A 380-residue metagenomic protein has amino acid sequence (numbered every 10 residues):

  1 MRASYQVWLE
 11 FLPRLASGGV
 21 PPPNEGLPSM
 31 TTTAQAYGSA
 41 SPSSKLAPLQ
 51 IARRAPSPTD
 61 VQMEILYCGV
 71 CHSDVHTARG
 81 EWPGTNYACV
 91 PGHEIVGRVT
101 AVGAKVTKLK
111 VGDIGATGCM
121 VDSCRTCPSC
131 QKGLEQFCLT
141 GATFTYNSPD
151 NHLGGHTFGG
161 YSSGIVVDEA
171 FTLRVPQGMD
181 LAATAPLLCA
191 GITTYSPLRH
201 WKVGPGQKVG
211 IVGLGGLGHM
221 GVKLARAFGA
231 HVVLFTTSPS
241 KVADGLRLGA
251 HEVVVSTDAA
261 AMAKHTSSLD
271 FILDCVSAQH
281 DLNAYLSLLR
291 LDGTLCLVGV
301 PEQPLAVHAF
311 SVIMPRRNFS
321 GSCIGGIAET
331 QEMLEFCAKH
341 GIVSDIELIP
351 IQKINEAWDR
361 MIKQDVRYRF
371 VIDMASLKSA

Functional and structural regions predicted by a protein language model:
R2-V96, A101, S163-V167, V253 (+1 more regions): Short N-terminal strand-loop motif that marks the start of NAD(P)H/FAD-dependent oxidoreductase cofactor-binding domains
T31-A34, I327-A380: C-terminal hydrophobic helical "lid"/dimerization subdomain of Rossmann-like NAD(P)H-dependent oxidoreductases
R54-C68, E81-Q131, Q136, F158 (+1 more regions): Glycine-rich beta-strand-centered segment in the early N-terminal region that forms part of a ligand/cofactor-binding
C124-V212: NAD(P)H dinucleotide-binding glycine-rich loop of Rossmann-like/cofactor-binding domains, especially the beta1-alpha1
P205-L214, L224-A284: Adenosine-nucleotide cofactor-binding segment
L289-R290: Helix-to-beta-strand junctions that scaffold the AdoMet/dcAdoMet cofactor pocket in Class I SAM-dependent enzymes
G293: Glycine-centered, small-residue-biased loops immediately flanking beta-strands in adenine/cofactor-binding cores
V300-P315, A328-E332: Rossmann-fold NAD(P)-binding glycine/threonine-rich loop
